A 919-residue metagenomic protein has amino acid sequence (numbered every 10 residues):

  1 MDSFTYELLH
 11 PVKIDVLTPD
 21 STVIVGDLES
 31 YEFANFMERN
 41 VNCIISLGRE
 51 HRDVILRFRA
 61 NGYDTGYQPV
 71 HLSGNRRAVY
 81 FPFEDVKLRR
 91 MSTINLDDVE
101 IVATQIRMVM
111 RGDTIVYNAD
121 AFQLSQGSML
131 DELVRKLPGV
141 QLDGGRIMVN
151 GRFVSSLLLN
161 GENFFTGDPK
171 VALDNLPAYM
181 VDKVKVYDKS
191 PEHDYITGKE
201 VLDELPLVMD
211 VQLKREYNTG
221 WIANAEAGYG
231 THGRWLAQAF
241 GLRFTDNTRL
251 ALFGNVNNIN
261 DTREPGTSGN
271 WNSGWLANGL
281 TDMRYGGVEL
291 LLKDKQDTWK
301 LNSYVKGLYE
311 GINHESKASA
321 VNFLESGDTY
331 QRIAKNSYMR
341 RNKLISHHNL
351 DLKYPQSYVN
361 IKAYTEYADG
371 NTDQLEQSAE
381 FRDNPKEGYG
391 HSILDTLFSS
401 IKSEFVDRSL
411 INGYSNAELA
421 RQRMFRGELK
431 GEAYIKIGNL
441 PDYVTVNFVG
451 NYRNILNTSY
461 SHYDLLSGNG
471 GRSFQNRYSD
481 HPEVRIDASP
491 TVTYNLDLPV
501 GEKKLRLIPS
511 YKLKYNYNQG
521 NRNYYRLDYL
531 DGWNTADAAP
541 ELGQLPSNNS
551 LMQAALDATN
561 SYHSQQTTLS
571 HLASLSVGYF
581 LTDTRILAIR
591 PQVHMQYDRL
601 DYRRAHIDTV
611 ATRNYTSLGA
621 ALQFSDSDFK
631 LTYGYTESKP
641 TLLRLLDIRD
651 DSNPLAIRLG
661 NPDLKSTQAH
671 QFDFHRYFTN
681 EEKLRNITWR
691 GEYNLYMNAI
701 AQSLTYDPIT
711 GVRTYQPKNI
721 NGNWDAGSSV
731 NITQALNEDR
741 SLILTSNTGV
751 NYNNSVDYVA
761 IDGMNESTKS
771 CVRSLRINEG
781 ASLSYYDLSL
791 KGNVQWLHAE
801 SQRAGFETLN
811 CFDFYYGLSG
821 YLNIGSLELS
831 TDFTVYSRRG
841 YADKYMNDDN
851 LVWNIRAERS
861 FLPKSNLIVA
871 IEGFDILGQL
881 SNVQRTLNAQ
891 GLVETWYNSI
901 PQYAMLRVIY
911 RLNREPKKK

Functional and structural regions predicted by a protein language model:
S3, D20-S21, T65, D98 (+6 more regions): Coil residues (strongly favoring Ser/Thr
F4, D15-P19, R57-N61, Y80-Q123 (+4 more regions): Short, acidic, small-residue-rich periplasmic hinge/interaction motif at the N-terminus of Gram-negative outer-membrane
S21-N42: Short, acidic Ser/Thr/Gly-rich low-complexity loop/linker segments typical of extracellular and cell-surface proteins
S21-V23, I44-L47, D53-L72: A short, solvent-exposed loop/turn motif at the edges and junctions of modular extracellular/periplasmic domains
F36-G48, F83-D85: Exposed aromatic-hydrophobic patches
T114-L137, L159-F164, E226-T231: Short, polar/charged loop or turn motifs at beta-strand boundaries
R146-D194, V208-L213: Periplasmic plug
G167-K170, S190-G233, T248-K919: Primarily recognizes Gram-negative and organellar outer-membrane beta-barrels
